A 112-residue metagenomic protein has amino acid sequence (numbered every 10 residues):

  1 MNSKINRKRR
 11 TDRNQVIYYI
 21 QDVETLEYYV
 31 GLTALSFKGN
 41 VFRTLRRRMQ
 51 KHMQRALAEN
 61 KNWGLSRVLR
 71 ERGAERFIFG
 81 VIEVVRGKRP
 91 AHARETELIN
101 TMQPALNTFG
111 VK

Functional and structural regions predicted by a protein language model:
M1-F42, R89-A93: GIY-YIG nuclease catalytic motif and its immediate N-terminal context
S3-R7, K61, T108: N-terminal cationic leader/targeting segments used for protein routing and processing
A34-G87: Conserved short loop/helix modules at catalytic or binding sites in compact beta-alpha or helix-hairpin-helix contexts
F37-V41, L106-K112: BZIP DNA-binding basic region
R48, A93-L98: Alpha-helical scaffold elements adjacent to nucleotide-binding pockets in ATP/GTP-utilizing enzyme cores
E83, I99-N100, V111: Charged structural interfaces that engage phosphate-rich ligands and support phosphoryl-transfer chemistry
R86-R89, L106-T108: Short, polar/flexible loop-turn hinges at active-site or ligand-entry regions and domain interfaces
E97-L106: Short arginine-rich
